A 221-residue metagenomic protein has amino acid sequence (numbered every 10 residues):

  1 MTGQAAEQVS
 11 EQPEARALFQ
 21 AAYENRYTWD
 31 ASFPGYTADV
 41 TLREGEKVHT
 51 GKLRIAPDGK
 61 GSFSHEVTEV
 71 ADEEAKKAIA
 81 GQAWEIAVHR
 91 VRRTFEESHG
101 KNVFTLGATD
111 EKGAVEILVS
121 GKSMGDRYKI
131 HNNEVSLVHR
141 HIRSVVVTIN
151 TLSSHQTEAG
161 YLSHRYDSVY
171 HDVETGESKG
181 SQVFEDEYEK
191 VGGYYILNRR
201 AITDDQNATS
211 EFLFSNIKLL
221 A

Functional and structural regions predicted by a protein language model:
M1-T2, V88: Non-cleavable N-terminal signal-anchor transmembrane helices
T2-G45, E69-A71, T94: N-terminal leader/targeting segments and the immediate start of mature chains
Y27-A31, N102-T109, R127, E158 (+1 more regions): Short linear motifs in intrinsically disordered
D30-S32, G45-K47, P57, G107-T109 (+2 more regions): A generic structural signal for short, solvent-exposed coil/turn residues that cap or connect secondary-structure
T37, T41-G61: N-terminal, post-signal-peptide region of Sec/Tat-exported proteins
K52-V146: An acidic-aromatic
G113-A221: Gly/Pro-enriched, hydrophobic low-complexity segments that function as extracytoplasmic propeptides/linkers
